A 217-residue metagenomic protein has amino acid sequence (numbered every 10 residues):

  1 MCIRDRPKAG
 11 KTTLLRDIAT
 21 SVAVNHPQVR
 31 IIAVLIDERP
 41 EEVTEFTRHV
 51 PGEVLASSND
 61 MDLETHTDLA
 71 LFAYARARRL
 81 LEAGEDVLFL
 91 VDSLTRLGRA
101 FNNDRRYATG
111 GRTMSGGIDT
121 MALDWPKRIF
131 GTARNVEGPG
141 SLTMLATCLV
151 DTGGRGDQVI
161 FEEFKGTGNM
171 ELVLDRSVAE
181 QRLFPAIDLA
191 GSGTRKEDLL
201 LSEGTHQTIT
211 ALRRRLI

Functional and structural regions predicted by a protein language model:
M1-C2: Short, small-residue-biased leader/transition segments that mark boundaries at the very start of proteins
K8-T12, R16-I217: P-loop NTPase catalytic core
